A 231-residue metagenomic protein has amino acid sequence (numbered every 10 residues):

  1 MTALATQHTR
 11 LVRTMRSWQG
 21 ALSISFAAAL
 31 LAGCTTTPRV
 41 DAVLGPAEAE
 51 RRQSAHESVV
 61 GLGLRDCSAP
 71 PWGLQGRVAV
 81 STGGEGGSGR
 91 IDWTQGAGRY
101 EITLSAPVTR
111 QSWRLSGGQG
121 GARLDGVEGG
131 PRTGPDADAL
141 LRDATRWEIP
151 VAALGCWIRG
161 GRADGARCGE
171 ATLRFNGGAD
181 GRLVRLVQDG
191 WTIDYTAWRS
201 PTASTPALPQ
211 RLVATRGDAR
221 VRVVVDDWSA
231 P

Functional and structural regions predicted by a protein language model:
M1-C34: Sec-dependent bacterial lipoprotein signal peptides
A28-R52: Bacterial Sec signal peptide processing site at the extreme N-terminus
V60-G84: A short, Trp-centered hydrophobic/proline-enriched beta-strand micro-motif
W72-Q75, G86-G87, T94-R99, S112-S116 (+4 more regions): Beta-strand-dominated lipid-handling architectures at cellular/organellar boundaries
G83-G86, P107-S112, G217-D218: Solvent-exposed loop/turn segments connecting transmembrane beta-strands in outer-membrane beta-barrel proteins
R99-E148: An acidic-aromatic
G161-P231: Gly/Pro-enriched, hydrophobic low-complexity segments that function as extracytoplasmic propeptides/linkers
